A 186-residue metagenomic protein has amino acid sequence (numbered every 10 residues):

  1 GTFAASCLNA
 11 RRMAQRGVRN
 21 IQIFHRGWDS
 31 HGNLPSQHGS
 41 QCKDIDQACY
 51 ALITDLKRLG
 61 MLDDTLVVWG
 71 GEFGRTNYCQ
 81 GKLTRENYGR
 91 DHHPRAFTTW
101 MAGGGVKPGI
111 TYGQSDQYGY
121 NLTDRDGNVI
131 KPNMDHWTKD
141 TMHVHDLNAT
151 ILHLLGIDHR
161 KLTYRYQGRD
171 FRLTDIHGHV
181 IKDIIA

Functional and structural regions predicted by a protein language model:
G1-A186: Ligand-binding pockets and gating/stacking loops
